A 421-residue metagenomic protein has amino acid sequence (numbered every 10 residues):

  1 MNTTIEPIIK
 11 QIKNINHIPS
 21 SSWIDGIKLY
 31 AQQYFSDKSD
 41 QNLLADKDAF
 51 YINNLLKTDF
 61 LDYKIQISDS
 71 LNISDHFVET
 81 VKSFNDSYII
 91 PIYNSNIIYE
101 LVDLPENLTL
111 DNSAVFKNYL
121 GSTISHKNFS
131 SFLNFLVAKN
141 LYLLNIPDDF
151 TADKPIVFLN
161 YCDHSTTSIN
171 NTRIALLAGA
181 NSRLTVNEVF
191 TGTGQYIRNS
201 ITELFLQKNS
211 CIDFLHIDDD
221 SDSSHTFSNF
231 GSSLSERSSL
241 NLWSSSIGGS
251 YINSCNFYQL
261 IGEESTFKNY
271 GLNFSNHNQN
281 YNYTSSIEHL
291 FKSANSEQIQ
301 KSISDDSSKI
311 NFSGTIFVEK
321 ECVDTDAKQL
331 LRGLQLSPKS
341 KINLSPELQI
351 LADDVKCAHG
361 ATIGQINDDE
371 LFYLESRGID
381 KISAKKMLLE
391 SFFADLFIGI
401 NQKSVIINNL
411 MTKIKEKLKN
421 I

Functional and structural regions predicted by a protein language model:
M1-N134, I299: N-terminal amphipathic, basic helical "cap/leader" segment at the start of enzyme domains
N107, D111, V115-I379, F393 (+1 more regions): Conserved beta-strand/loop scaffold segments within soluble protein domains that form the structured core and edges
